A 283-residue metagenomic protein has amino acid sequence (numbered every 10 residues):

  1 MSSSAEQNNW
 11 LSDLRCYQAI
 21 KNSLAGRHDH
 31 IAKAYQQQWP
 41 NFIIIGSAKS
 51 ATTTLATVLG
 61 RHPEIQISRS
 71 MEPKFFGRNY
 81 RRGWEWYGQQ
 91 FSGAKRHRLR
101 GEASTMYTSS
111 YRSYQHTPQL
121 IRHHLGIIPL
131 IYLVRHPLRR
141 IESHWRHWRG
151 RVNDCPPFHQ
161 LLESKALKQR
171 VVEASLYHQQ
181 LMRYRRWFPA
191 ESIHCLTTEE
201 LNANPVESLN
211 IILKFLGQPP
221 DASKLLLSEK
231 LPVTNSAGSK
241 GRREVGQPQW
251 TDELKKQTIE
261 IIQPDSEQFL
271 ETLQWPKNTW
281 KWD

Functional and structural regions predicted by a protein language model:
M1-S110, H124, I128, W148-R151 (+2 more regions): PAPS-dependent sulfotransferase catalytic core
A51-T52, G101, I121, L130 (+6 more regions): Generic structural signal for small/hydrophobic residues in well-ordered secondary structure, especially within
T53-T54, T108-Y111, P137-S143, N202-E207 (+1 more regions): Short catalytic/ligand-binding loop motif for oxyanion handling, primarily in non-cytosolic enzymes, centered on
W84-G88, P118, L181-M182: Generic structural signal for well-ordered alpha-helices, preferentially at hydrophobic/aromatic core positions
A103-Y111, Q160-V172, V245-K256: Surface-exposed cleft-lining segments at the edges of enzyme active sites
H124-H144: Conserved phosphate-donor/acceptor-positioning beta-strand/loop module used by diverse small-molecule
S143-D154, L209: Aromatic- and acidic-residue-enriched segments that line the glycan-binding/catalytic groove of carbohydrate-active
V172, M182-E267, W275-D283: The conserved 3'-phosphoadenosine-5'-phosphosulfate
